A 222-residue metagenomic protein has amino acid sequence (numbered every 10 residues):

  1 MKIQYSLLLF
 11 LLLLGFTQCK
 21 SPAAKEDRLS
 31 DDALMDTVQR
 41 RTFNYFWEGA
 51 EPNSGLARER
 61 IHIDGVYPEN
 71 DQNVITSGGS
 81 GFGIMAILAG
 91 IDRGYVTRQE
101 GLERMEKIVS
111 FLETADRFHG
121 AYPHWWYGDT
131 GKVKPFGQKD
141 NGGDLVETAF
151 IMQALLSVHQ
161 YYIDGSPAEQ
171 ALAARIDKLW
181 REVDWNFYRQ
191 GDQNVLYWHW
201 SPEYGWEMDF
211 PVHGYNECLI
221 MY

Functional and structural regions predicted by a protein language model:
M1-L7: Bacterial N-terminal signal peptides that target proteins for export
G15-Q18: C-terminal motif of bacterial Sec signal peptides marking the signal peptidase cleavage site
A23-Q72, H119-A121, W126: Low-complexity, Ser/Thr/Pro/Gly-enriched N-terminal "stalk/linker" regions
E26-L34, N44-Y45, G81-V96, F111 (+2 more regions): Well-ordered alpha-helical scaffold segments within catalytic/enzyme domains
D32-V38, G120-A149, I163-Y222: Extended ligand-binding clefts on enzyme/binding-domain cores
R41, Q99-T114, Q138, D144 (+3 more regions): Active-site-adjacent structural elements in enzyme catalytic domains
G49-N53, I87, I91, D116 (+3 more regions): Sec/Tat-exported extracytoplasmic proteins
N73-G81, M85-N141: Membrane helical hairpin/interfacial module
